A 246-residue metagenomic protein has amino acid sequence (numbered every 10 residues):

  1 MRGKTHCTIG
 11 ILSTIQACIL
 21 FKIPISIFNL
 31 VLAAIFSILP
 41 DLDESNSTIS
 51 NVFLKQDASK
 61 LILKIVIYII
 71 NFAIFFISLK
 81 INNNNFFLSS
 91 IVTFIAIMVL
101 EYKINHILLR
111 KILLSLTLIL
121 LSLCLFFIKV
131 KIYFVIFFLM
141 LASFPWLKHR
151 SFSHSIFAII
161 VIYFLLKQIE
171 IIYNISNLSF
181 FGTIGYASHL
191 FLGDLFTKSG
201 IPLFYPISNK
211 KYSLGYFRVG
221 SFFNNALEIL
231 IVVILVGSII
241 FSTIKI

Functional and structural regions predicted by a protein language model:
M1-S188, L192-I246: N-terminal membrane-targeting hydrophobic helices
